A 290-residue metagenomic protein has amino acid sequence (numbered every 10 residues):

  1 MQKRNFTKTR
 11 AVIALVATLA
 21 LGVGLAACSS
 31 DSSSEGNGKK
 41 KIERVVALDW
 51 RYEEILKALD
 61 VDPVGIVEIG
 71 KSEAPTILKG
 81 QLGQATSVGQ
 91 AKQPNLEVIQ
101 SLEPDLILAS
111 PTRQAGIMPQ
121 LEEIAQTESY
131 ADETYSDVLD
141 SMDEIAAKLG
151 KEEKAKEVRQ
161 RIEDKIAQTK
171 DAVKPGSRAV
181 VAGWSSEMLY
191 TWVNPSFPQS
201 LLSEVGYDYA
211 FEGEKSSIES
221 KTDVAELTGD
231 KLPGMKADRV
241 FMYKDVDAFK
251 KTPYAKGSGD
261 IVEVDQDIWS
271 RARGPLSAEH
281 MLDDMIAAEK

Functional and structural regions predicted by a protein language model:
Q2-L15: Bacterial N-terminal signal peptides that target proteins for export
V23-A27: C-terminal motif of bacterial Sec signal peptides marking the signal peptidase cleavage site
D31-S34, G116-S186, S277-K290: Extracytoplasmic substrate-binding proteins
R44, G234-K290: Structured C-terminal subdomain patch of bacterial secreted/periplasmic proteins
R44-L56, K154-E212, I218: Basic- and aromatic-lined ligand-binding clefts that recognize polyanionic substrates
R44-V46, W50-S101: A short, structured surface patch at a secondary-structure boundary
A74-P75, Q114-G116, D132-E144, V180-L201 (+3 more regions): Extracytoplasmic ligand-binding site segments that recognize negatively charged/polar headgroups
S101-L108, Q126, G229-L232, K236-F241: Proline-aspartate-enriched helix->loop->beta-strand connector
